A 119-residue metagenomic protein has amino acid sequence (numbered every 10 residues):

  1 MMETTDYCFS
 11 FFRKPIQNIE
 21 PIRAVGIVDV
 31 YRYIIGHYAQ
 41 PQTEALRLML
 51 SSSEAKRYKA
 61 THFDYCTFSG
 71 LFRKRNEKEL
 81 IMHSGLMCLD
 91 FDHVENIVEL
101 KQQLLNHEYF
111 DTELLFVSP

Functional and structural regions predicted by a protein language model:
M1-G85: DNA replication initiation on ssDNA origins
Y7-R13, F91-D92, V117-S118: Short loop/turn segments at strand-loop or loop-helix junctions that form parts of catalytic or ligand-binding pockets
E79, Q102-E108: Catalytic phosphate/metal-binding cores of nucleic-acid and nucleotide-processing enzymes, i.e., regions that mediate
C88-L89, Y109-P119: Histidine-centered divalent-metal-coordination microenvironment in nucleic-acid enzymes
D90-V98: Short, surface-exposed ligand-recognition loops at beta-strand->loop->(often short) alpha-helix junctions that present
I97-Q102, E113: Short, acidic loop-beta-alpha module within alpha/beta folds
